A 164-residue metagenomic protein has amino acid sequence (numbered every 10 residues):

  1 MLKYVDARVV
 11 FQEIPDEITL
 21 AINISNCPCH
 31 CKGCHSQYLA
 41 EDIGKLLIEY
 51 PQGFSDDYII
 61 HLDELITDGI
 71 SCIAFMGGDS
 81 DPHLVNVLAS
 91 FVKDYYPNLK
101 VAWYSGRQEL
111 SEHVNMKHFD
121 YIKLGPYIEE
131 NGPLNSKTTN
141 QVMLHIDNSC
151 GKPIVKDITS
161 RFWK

Functional and structural regions predicted by a protein language model:
M1-N23, P28, S36-D42, K164: N-terminal [4Fe-4S]-dependent radical SAM core
I18, H118, T139: Residues that flank catalytic or metal-binding motifs in active/ligand-binding sites
C31: Short cysteine-rich clusters marking metal-coordination/redox-active sites
S36-F54, D63-H83, N98-S111, Y121-I146: Core AdoMet radical
D57-Y58, V85: Amphipathic coiled-coil/heptad-repeat helices and related helical stalk/stem segments that mediate oligomerization
H61-E64, F91: A generic secondary-structure signal
D81-A89, K93, G132-K164: P-loop/Walker A phosphate-binding loop and immediately adjacent motor/lid segment at beta-alpha junctions
